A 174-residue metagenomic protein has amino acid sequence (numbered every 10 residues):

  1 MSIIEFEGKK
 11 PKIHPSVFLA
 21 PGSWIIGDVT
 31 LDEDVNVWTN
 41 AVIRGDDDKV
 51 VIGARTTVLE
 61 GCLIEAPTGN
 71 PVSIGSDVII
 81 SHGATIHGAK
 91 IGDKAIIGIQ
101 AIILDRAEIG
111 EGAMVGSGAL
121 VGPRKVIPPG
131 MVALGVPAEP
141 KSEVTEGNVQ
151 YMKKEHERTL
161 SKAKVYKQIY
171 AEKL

Functional and structural regions predicted by a protein language model:
M1-K12, F18, D46, I52-A54 (+3 more regions): Glycine-rich hexapeptide-repeat left-handed beta-helix
G8-P11, P15-D48, G69: N-terminal first-folded block
